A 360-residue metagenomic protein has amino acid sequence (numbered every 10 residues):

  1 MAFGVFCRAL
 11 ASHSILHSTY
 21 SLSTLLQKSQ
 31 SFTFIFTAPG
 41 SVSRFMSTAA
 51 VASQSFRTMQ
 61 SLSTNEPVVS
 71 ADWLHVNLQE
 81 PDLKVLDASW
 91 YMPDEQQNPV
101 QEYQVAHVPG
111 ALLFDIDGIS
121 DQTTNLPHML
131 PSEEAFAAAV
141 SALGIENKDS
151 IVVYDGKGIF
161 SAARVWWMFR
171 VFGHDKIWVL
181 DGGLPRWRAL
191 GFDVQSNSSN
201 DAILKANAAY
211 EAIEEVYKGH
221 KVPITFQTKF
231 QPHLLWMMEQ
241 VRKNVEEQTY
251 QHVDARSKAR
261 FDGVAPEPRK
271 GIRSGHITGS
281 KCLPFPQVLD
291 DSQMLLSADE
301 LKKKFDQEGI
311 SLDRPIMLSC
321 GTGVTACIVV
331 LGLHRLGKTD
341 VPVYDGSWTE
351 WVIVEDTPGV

Functional and structural regions predicted by a protein language model:
A2-V360: Cytosolic catalytic domains that perform sulfur/thiol-centered chemistry
